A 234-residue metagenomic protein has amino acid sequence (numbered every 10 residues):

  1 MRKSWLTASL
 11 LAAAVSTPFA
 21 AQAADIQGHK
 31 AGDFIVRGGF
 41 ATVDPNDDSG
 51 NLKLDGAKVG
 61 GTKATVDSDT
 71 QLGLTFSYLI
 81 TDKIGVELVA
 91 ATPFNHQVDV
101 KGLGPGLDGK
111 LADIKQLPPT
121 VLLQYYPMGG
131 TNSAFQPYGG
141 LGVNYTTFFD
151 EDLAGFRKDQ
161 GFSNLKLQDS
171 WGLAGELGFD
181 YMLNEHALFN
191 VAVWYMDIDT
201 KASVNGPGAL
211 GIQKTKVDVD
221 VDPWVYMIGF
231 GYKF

Functional and structural regions predicted by a protein language model:
M1-K30: Cleavable N-terminal export/targeting peptides
Q22-G73, G231-K233: Short glycine/proline- and aromatic-enriched beta-strand/turn motifs that initiate or cap beta-hairpins
A24, T42-D44, T75-A154, V221-F234: Gram-negative (and chloroplast) outer-membrane scaffold detector with strong preference for beta-barrel transmembrane
G32, S68-L72, D113-P119, F135 (+3 more regions): Residues that define the transmembrane beta-barrel architecture of outer-membrane proteins
S49-A64, F94-Q116, T147-D169, T200-V219: Flexible, solvent-exposed loop segments that connect beta-strands
G73-S77, D180, L188-A192: Short, conserved structural micro-motifs that define repeat-unit consensus positions and nucleotide-binding loops
K83-V86, L183-F189: Repeated loop/turn-to-beta-strand initiation elements of outer-membrane beta-barrel proteins
Y145-T146, D180-N184, W194-T200: Short Gly/Pro-enriched loop/turn and capping motifs at secondary-structure junctions
